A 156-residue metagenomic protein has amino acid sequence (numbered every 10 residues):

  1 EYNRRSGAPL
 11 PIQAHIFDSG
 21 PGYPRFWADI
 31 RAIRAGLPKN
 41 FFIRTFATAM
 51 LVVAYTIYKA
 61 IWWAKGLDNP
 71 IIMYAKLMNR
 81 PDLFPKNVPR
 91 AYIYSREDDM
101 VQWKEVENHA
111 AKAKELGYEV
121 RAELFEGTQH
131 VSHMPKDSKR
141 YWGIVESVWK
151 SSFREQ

Functional and structural regions predicted by a protein language model:
E1-M50: Serine-dependent carboxylesterase/thioesterase catalytic core of lipase-like alpha/beta-hydrolase/SGNH enzymes
Y2-A8, R80-P81, L116-G117, F153-Q156: Alpha-helix termini
Y2-R5, K112, S147-V148: A generic secondary-structure signal
W27, Q102-K104, F153: Short linear functional motifs in flexible/disordered or boundary regions
I30-I33, M73-L77, V145: Generic structural signal of hydrophobic/aromatic residues within well-ordered alpha-helices of folded domains
F42-I43, H109, S151: N-terminal pre-domain and mature-chain start segments
T48-R140: Serine-hydrolase catalytic core
P135-Q156: Catalytic active-site module of serine/aspartate enzymes centered on a nucleophile-bearing elbow/loop
